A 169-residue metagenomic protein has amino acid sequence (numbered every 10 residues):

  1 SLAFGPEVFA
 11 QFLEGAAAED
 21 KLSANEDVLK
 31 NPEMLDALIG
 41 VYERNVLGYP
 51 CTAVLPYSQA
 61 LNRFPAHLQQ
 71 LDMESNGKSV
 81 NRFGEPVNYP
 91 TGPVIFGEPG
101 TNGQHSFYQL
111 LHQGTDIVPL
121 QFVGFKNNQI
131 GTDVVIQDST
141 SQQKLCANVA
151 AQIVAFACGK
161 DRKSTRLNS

Functional and structural regions predicted by a protein language model:
S1-T132: Active-site phosphate/pyrophosphate-binding segments
V135: Short, aromatic/basic amphipathic alpha-helical patches
S139-T140, C158: Extended, charge-enriched "interface" segments that sit outside catalytic cores
T140-V149: Acidic/charged, solvent-exposed loop-and-adjacent secondary-structure segments enriched in E/D, K/R, S/T, and G/P
T165-N168: Conserved small/polar residues in nucleotide/adenosyl-binding loops
